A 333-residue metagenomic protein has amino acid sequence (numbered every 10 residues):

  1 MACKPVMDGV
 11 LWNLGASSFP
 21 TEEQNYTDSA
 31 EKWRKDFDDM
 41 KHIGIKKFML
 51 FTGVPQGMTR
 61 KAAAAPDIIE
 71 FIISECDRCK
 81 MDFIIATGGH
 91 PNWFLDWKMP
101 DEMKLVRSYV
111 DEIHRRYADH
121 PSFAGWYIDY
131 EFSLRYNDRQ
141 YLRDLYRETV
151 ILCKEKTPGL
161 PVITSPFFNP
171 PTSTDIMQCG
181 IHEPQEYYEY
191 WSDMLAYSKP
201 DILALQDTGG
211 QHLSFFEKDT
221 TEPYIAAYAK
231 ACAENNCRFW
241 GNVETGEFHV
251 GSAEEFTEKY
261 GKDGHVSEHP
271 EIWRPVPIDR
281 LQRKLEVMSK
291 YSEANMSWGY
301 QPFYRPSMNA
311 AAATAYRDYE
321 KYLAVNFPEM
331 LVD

Functional and structural regions predicted by a protein language model:
C3-N25, K35-I43, T221, I225 (+2 more regions): Ligand-binding pocket scaffold of soluble enzyme catalytic domains
P5-G9, N25-Q56, E75, D193-A204 (+1 more regions): Catalytic domains of carbohydrate-active enzymes, especially glycoside hydrolases
V6-G15, F83-K104, Y127-E131, Y146-Q185 (+3 more regions): Aromatic-lined carbohydrate-recognition surfaces of secreted/lumenal glycan-active proteins
V10-K32, L95-M103, D175-P184, F256-R280: Active-site mouth loops of central-metabolism enzymes
T27-N92, D138-I163, F215-E234, T314-A315 (+1 more regions): Aromatic-lined substrate-binding rim segments of carbohydrate-active enzymes
F48-M49, P200-S214, A231-D333: Substrate-binding cleft of secreted/luminal carbohydrate-active enzymes
A65-C79, W97-G125, L145, L152 (+2 more regions): An active-site-proximal structural segment forming one wall of the substrate-binding cleft that immediately precedes
H90, Y109-Q140, D201-G209, N295: Active-site groove signature of glycoside hydrolases
